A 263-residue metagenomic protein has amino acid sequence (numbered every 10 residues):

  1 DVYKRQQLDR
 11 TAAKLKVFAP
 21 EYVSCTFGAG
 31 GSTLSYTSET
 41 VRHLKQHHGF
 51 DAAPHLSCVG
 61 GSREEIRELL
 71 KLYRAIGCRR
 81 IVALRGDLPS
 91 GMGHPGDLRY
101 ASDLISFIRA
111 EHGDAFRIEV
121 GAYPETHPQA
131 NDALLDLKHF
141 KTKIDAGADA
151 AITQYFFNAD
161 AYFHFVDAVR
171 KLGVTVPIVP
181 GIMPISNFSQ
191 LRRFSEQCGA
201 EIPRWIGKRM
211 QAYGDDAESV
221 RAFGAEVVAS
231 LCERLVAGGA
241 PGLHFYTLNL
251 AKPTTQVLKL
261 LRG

Functional and structural regions predicted by a protein language model:
V2-Y3: Short, small-residue-biased leader/transition segments that mark boundaries at the very start of proteins
T11-T26: Catalytic domains of carbohydrate-active enzymes, especially glycoside hydrolases
V23, Y73, K143, G147 (+2 more regions): Conserved, mostly hydrophobic/aromatic
V23-T33, L56-C58, V82-L84, D149-N158 (+1 more regions): Catalytic beta/alpha-barrel core
G31-H43, S62-E68, L88-I108, D132-A133 (+2 more regions): Active-site-adjacent beta->alpha loops and helix N-cap segments on the catalytic face of soluble alpha/beta enzymes
G96-Y123, D167, K171-A225, S230 (+1 more regions): Active-site pocket-lining/capping segments in soluble small-molecule metabolic enzymes
S106-I152, V220, E226-G238: Active-site/ligand-binding-proximal alpha/beta "capping" segment
